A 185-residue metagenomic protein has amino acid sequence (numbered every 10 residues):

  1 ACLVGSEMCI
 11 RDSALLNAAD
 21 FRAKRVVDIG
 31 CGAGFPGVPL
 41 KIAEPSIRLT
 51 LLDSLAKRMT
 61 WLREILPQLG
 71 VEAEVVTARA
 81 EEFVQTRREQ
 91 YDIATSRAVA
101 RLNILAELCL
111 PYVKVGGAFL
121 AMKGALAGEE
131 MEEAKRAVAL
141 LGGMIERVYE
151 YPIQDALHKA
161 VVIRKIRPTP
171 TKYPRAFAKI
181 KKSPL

Functional and structural regions predicted by a protein language model:
C2-I10: Short, small-residue-biased leader/transition segments that mark boundaries at the very start of proteins
S13-A98, A106-E107: Conserved SAM/SAH cofactor-binding pocket of Class I
E44, V113-V115: Helix-to-beta-strand junctions that scaffold the AdoMet/dcAdoMet cofactor pocket in Class I SAM-dependent enzymes
R48, E72-E74, A118, M144-R147: Conserved beta-strand segments of alpha/beta enzyme cores
R58-T60, A127, M131: Short alpha-helix immediately C-terminal to the canonical SAM-binding loop
E81, R101, G124-G128, I153: Short "lid" loop at the C-terminus of a central beta-strand within the Rossmann-like core of SAM-dependent
G116-L126: Conserved beta-strand signature within the Rossmann-like core of class I S-adenosyl-L-methionine
E132-L185: SAM/dcSAM-binding transferase cores
